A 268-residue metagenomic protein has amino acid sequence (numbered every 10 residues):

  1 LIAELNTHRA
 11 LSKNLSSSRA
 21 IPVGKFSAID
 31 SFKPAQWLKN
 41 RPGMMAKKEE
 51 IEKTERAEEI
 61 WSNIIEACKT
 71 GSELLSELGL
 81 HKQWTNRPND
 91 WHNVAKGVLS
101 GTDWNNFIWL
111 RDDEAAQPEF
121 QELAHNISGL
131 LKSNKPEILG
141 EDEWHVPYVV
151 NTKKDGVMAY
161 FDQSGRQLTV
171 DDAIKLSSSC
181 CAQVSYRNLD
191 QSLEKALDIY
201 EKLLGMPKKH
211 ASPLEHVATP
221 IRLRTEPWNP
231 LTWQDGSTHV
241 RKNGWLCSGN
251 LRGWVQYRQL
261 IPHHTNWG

Functional and structural regions predicted by a protein language model:
L1-G268: A conserved ligand/cofactor-binding region detector
